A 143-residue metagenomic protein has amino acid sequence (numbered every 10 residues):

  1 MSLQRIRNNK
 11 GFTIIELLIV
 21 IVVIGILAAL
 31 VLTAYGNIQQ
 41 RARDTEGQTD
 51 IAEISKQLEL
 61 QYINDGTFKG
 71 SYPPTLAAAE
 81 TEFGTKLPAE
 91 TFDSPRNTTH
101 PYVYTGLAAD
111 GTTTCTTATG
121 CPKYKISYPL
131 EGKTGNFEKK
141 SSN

Functional and structural regions predicted by a protein language model:
M1-I14: N-terminal leader/signal peptides at the extreme start of proteins
F12-V22: N-terminal signal-anchor/signal peptide hydrophobic helix marking the start of the first transmembrane segment
L17-L18, L27-L32, L58: Generic leucine side-chain signal with a strong bias for well-ordered alpha-helical environments
I24-A42: C-terminal juxtamembrane segment of a hydrophobic transmembrane alpha-helix
Q40-T67: Membrane-proximal N-terminal amphipathic helix
E59, I63-G132: Extracellular/periplasmic head regions of type IV pilus-like filament subunits
T134-N143: Low-complexity, S/T/G/P-rich flexible repeat/linker segments used as non-globular hinges and stalks within
